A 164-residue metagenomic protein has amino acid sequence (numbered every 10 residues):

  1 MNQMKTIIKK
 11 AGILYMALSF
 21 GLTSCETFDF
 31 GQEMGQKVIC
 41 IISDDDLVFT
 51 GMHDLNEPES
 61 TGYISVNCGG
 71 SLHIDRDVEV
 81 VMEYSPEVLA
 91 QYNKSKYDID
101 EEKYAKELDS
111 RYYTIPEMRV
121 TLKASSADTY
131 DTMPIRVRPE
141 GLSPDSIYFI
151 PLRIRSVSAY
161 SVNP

Functional and structural regions predicted by a protein language model:
N2-I13: Bacterial N-terminal signal peptides that target proteins for export
G21-S24: C-terminal motif of bacterial Sec signal peptides marking the signal peptidase cleavage site
E26-I115, Y130, L142-P151, V157-V162: Acidic/polar, low-complexity intrinsically disordered N-terminal segments immediately downstream of a Sec signal
P116-R119, R138: Short, charged beta->alpha transition segments
V120-T129: Short proline/glycine- and polar residue-rich coil/turn motifs
Y130-R136: Exposed aromatic-hydrophobic patches
R136-L142: Signal that preferentially marks extracellular ectodomain short beta-strand elements of beta-sandwich modules
